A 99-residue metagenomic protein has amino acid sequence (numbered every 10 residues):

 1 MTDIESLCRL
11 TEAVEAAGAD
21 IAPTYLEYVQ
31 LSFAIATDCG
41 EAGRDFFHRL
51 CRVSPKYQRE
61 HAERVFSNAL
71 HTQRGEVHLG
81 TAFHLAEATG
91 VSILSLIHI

Functional and structural regions predicted by a protein language model:
M1-L96: Modules that initiate DNA replication and primer synthesis
